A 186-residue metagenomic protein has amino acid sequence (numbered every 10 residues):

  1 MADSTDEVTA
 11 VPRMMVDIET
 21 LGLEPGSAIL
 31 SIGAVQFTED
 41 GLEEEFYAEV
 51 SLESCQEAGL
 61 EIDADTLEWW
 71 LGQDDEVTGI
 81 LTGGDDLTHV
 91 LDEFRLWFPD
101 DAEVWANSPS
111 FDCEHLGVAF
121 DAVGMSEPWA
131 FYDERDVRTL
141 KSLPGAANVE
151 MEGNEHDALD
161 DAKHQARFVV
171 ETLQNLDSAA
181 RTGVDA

Functional and structural regions predicted by a protein language model:
A2-M14, E19-A106, E152: Conserved non-catalytic scaffold segment of RNase H-like nuclease domains
E19-L21, V35, S108-P109, E114 (+2 more regions): Anionic group-transfer/hydrolysis microenvironments
G22-E24, K141, A166: Hydrophobic positions within alpha-helical membrane elements
I80, E93-L96, E114, V118 (+3 more regions): Residue-level signal for well-ordered alpha-helical scaffold segments within enzymatic catalytic domains
R95, S110-F131: Substrate-recognition/cap helix-loop segment adjacent to the acidic, metal-dependent catalytic center of Asp-based
E103-P109, E114-H115, A146-A186: Acidic, Mg2+-coordinating catalytic module of metal-dependent nucleases/exonucleases that use a two-metal-ion mechanism
P128-N148: Short, flexible loop segments at boundaries between secondary-structure elements
